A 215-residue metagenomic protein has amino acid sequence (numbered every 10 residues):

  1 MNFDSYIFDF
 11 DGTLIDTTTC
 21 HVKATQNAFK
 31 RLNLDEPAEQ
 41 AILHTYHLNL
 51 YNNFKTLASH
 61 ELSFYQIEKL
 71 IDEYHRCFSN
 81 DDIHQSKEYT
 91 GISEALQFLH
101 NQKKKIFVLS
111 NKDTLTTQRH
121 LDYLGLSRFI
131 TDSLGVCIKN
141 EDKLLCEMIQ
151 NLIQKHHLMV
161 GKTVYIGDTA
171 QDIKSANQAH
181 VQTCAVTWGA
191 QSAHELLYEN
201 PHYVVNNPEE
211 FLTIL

Functional and structural regions predicted by a protein language model:
M1, Q102-K104, H156-K162: Glycine-rich phosphate-binding loop signature in dinucleotide/nucleotide-binding domains
F3-E94, Q102, L115: N-terminal helical cap/lid subdomain that shapes the substrate entry/recognition surface in HAD-like hydrolases
H84-K87, L115-V164, A170-Q178, A193-E195: Substrate-recognition "cap/lid" segment bordering the active-site pocket of phosphatases
A95-D122: Substrate-recognition element of Asp-dependent hydrolases with the DxDx(T/V) motif
V181, N200-P201: As written
W188-Y198: Short, glycine/polar-rich helix-capping loops at beta-to-alpha or helix-loop-helix junctions that flank or form
Y203-N207: Short acidic-hydrophobic, aromatic-tinged amphipathic segments that line or gate anion-handling sites
